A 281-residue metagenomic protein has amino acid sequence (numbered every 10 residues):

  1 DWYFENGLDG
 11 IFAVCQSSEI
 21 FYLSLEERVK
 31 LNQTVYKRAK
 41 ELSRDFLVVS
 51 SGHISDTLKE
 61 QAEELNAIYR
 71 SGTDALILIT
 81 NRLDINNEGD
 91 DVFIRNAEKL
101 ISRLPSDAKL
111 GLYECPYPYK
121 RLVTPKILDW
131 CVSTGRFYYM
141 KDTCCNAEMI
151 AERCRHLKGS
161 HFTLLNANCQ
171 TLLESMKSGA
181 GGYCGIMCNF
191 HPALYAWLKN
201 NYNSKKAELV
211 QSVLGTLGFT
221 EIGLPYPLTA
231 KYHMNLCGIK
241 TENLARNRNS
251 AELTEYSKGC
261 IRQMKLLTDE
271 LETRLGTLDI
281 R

Functional and structural regions predicted by a protein language model:
D1-K120: Active-site beta->alpha loop and helix N-cap motifs at the rims of alpha/beta catalytic domains
N6-G7, A180, M187-R281: C-terminal alpha-helical cap/extension of soluble enzyme domains
G7, S43, G72-T73, G135 (+3 more regions): Glycine-centered loop/turn motif at secondary-structure junctions
E19-I20, D84-I85, E148, L173 (+2 more regions): Short secondary-structure capping/turn micro-motifs that flank functional sites
Y22, E26, N87, G185 (+2 more regions): Charge-dense, low-complexity intrinsically disordered segments
N66, L173, Y232: Surface-exposed charge patches
K99-A108, C115-Y226: Catalytic alpha/beta core domains of metabolic enzymes, predominantly
